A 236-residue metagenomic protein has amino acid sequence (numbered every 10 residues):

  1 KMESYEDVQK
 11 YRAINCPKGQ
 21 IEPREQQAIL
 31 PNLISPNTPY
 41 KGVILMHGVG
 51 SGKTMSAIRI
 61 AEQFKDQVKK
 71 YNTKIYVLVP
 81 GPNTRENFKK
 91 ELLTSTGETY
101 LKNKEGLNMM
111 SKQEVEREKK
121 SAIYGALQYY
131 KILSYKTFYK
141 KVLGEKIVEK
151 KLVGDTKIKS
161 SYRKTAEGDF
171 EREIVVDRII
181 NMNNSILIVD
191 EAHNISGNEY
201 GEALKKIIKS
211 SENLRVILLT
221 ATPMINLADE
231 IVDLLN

Functional and structural regions predicted by a protein language model:
K1-I44, S51-A203, E212: SF2 helicase/translocase NTPase motor core, specifically the RecA-like lobe 1 inter-motif segment between Walker
V49-G50, H193, N213-L227: Conserved helicase ATPase motor motifs in RecA-like P-loop NTPase domains
I231-N236: A short helix-turn-beta junction within AAA+ P-loop NTPase domains corresponding to the substrate/partner-engaging
